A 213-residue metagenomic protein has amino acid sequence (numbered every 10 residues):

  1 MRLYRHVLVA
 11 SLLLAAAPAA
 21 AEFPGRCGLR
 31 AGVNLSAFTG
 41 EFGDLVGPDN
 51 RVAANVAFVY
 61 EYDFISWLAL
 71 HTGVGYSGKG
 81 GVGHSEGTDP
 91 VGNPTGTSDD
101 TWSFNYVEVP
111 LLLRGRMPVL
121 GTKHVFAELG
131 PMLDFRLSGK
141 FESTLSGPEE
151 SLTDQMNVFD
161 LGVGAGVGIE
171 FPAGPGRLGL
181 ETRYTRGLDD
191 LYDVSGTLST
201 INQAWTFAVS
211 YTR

Functional and structural regions predicted by a protein language model:
M1-L8: Bacterial N-terminal signal peptides that target proteins for export
A16-P18: N-terminal signal peptide c-region/cleavage motif recognized by signal peptidases
A20, G43-G47, S98-W102, L120 (+2 more regions): Outer-membrane beta-barrel domain signature
A20-Y60: Short glycine/proline- and aromatic-enriched beta-strand/turn motifs that initiate or cap beta-hairpins
E22-F23, V33-L35, V59-E142, A208-T212: Gram-negative (and chloroplast) outer-membrane scaffold detector with strong preference for beta-barrel transmembrane
N34, I169-F171, I201-R213: Outer-membrane beta-barrel "beta-signal"
T39-L45, V82-P90, G139-G147, L191-T197: Outer-membrane beta-barrel translocator domains and adjoining extracellular loop/strand segments of Gram-negative
P48-A54, S103-V109, K123, N157-V163 (+1 more regions): Residues that define the transmembrane beta-barrel architecture of outer-membrane proteins
